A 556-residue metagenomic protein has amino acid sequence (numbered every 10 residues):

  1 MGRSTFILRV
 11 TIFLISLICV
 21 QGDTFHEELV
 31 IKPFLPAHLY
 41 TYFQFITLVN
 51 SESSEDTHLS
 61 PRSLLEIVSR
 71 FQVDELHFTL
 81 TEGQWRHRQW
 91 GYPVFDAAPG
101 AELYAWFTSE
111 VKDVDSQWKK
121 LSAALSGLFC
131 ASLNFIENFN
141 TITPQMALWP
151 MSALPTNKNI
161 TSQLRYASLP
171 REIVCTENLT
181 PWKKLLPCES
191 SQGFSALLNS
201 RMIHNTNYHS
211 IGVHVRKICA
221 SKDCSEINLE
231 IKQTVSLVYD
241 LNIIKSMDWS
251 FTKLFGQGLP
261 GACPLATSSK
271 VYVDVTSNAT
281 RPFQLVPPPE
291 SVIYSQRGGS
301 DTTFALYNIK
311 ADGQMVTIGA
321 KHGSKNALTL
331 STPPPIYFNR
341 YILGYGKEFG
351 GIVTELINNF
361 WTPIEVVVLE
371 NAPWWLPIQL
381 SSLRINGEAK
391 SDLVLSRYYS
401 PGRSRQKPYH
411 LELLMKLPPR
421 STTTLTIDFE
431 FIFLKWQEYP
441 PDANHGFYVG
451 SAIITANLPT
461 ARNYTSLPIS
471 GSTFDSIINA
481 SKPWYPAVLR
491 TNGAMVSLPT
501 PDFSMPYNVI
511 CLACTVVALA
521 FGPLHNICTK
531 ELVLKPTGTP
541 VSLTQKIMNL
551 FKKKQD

Functional and structural regions predicted by a protein language model:
R3-G22: Cleavable N-terminal signal peptides of Sec/SRP-targeted secreted and luminal proteins
I18-N242: Long, solvent-exposed N-terminal ectodomains/accessory regions that are displayed to the extracellular/lumenal milieu
L103-A105, E110-W149, L154, M247 (+3 more regions): Serine/threonine-enriched low-complexity regions used as flexible
Q117, N207, I211, T234-Y239 (+4 more regions): Low-complexity, intrinsically disordered segments enriched in Ser/Thr together with acidic residues
L306-G351: Edge strands and adjacent loops of beta-rich recognition modules
I318-H322, F338-N339, V368, T423-F433: Short, hydrophobic/aromatic-enriched beta-strand segments in well-ordered soluble domains
L343-N371: Short beta-strand elements of extracellular/lumenal beta-sandwich folds
W375-P419, T423-I432, I469-G471: A surface/secretory-pathway sequence property marking extracellular, secreted, or lumenal proteins enriched
